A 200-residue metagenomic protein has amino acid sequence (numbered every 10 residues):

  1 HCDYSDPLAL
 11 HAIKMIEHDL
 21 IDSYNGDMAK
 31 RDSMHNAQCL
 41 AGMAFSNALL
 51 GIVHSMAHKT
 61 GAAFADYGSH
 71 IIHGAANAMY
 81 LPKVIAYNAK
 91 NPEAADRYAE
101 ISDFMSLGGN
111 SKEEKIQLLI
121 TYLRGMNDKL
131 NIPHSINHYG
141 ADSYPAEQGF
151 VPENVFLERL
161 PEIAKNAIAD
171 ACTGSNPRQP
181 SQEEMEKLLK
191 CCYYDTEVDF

Functional and structural regions predicted by a protein language model:
H1-A48, P145-E147: Carboxylate- and glycine-rich phosphate/diphosphate-binding segment that chelates Mg2+/Mn2+
D3-K14, L50, A75, P92-A95 (+2 more regions): Alpha-helix N-cap/helix-start motif at coil-to-helix transitions, marked by capping-box chemistry
L10-I21, D32-H35, C39, V53 (+7 more regions): Predominant activation on well-ordered alpha-helical scaffold segments within soluble catalytic domains
N25, A44-G51, A94, K129-I132 (+3 more regions): Intrinsically disordered or highly flexible coil/loop and linker segments, enriched in small and charged/polar residues
D27-D32, H70-G74, E183: Structural motif
C39-N77, D170-S175: Glycine-rich phosphate/pyrophosphate-binding beta-alpha loops
A63-V155, V198: Gly/Pro-rich interdomain helix-loop hinge
F150-F200: Short, amphipathic C-terminal "tail helix"
